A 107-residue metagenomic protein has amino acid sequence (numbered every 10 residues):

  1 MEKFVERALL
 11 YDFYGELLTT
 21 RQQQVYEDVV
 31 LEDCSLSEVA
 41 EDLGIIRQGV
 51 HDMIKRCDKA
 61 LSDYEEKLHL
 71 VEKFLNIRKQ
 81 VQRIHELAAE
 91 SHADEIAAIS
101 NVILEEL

Functional and structural regions predicted by a protein language model:
E2-Y14: Short, Lys/Arg-enriched N-terminal segment that forms or immediately precedes the first helix of a structured domain
L9, Q24-V25, R83: Pre-recognition alpha-helix immediately N-terminal to the DNA-recognition helix within helix-turn-helix or winged-helix
T20-E32: Short amphipathic alpha helix immediately N-terminal
V29, I54, L61, E65: DNA major-groove recognition helix of helix-turn-helix
E38-L43: Short alpha-helical "recognition helix" segments of helix-turn-helix
I46-R47: Helix-turn-helix DNA-binding motif, specifically the short coil turn and the N-cap/start of the second
K79-L107: Helix-turn-helix/homeodomain-like alpha-helical modules used for DNA recognition and transcription-factor dimerization
